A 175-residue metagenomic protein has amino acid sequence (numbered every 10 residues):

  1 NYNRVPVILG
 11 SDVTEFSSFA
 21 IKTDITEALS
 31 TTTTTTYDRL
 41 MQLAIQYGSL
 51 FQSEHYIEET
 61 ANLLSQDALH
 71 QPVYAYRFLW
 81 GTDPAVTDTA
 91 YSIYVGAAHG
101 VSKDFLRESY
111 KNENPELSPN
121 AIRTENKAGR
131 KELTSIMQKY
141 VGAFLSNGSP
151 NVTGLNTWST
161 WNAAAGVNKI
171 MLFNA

Functional and structural regions predicted by a protein language model:
N1-A128: Substrate-gating cap/lid region and adjacent catalytic-acid/histidine neighborhood within extracellular/lumenal
D67-Q71, L117-A175: Alpha/beta-hydrolase-fold serine-hydrolase catalytic core, especially in secreted/extracellular enzymes
